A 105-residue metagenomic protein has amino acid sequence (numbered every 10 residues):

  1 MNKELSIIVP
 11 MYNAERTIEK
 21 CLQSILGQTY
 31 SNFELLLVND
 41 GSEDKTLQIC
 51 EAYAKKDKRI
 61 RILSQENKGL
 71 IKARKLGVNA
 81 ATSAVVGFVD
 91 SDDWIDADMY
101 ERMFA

Functional and structural regions predicted by a protein language model:
M1-A105: Nucleotide-sugar donor-binding/catalytic module of glycosyltransferases that assemble extracellular/cell-envelope
